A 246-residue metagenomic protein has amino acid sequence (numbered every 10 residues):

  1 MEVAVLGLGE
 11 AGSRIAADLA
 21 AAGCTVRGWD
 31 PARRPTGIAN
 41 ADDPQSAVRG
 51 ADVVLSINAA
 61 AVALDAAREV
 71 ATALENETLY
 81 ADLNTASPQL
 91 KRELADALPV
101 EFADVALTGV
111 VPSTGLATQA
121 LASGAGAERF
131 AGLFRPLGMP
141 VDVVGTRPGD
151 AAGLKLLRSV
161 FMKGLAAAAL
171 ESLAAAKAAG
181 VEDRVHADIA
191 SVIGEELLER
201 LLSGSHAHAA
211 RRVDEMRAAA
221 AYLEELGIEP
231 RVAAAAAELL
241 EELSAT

Functional and structural regions predicted by a protein language model:
M1-G50: NAD(P)+-binding Rossmann beta1-loop-alpha1 motif at the extreme N-terminus of oxidoreductases
V3, V26-R27, F102, V141 (+2 more regions): Hydrophobic anchor at the start of a short beta-strand that flanks the dinucleotide cofactor-binding loop
L6, W29, S56-I57, V105: The conserved SAM/SAH-binding core of class I Rossmann-like methyltransferase domains, concentrating on the hydrophobic
G23, I38, A51, E77 (+2 more regions): Short, well-ordered alpha-helix to beta-strand connector turns
P44-E101: Rossmann-fold NAD(P) dinucleotide-binding segment
A63, A86-V160: Rossmann-fold dinucleotide-binding core
L154-T246: Helical "substrate-binding/catalytic lid" subdomain of Rossmann-like NAD(P)-dependent dehydrogenases/reductases
